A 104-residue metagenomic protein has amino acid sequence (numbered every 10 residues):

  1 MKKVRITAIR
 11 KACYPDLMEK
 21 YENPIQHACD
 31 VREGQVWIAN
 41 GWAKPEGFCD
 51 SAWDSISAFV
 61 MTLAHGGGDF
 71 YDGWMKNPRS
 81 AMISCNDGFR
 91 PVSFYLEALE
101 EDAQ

Functional and structural regions predicted by a protein language model:
M1-K3, D30-E33, E101-A103: A short, structured loop/turn motif at beta-sheet edges
K2, A8-E22: Short, structured beta-strand/loop micro-motifs enriched in basic residues and often containing a Trp
K3, V36-I38, P91-S93: Intrinsic-disorder/low-complexity, polar/charged segments enriched in Ser/Thr/Lys/Arg/Asp/Glu/Gln
T7-I9, N40, E97-L99: A structural detector for beta-sheet-dominated domains
C13-L17, E46, D102-Q104: Short, surface-exposed beta-strand/loop "edge" segments at domain boundaries and coil↔beta transitions
K20-K44: Short, flexible N-terminal segments of the mature chain
K44-S55: Short, Lys/Arg- and Gly-enriched loop/turn segments at beta-strand edges
A58-Q104: Short, compact, well-ordered microdomains
